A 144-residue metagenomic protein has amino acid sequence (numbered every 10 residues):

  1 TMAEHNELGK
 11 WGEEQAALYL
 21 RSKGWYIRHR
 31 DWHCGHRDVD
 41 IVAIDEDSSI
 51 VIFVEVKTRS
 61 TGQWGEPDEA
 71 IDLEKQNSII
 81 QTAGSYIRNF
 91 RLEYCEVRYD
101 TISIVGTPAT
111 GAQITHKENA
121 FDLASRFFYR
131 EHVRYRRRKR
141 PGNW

Functional and structural regions predicted by a protein language model:
T1-D31, T110: Acidic-basic catalytic patches of nuclease active cores, encompassing PD-(D/E)XK and other metal-cofactor nuclease
A3, E7, W11, H36 (+3 more regions): Residues at secondary-structure transition points
L20, V39-A43, S48-G62, I79: Conserved catalytic cores of phosphodiester-cleaving nucleases, focusing on short active-site segments
K23-G24, G35-V39, V97: Short beta-strand or tight-loop elements that sit immediately N-terminal to catalytic metal-binding acidic residues
G35, E46-S48, A109-T110: Short strand-connecting beta-turns/loops that link adjacent beta-strands
T58-P108: Catalytic cores of nucleic-acid endonucleases
N89-W144: Domain-level recognition of nuclease-like catalytic cores that cleave nucleotide substrates
